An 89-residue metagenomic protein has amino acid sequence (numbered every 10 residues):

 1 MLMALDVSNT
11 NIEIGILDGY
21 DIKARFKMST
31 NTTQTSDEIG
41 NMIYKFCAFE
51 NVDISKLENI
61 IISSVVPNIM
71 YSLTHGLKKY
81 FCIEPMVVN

Functional and structural regions predicted by a protein language model:
M1-A4, R25-N89: Nucleotide/phosphate-binding catalytic cleft detector across ATP-hydrolyzing and phosphate-transferring enzymes
M1-K23: Gly/Thr-rich phosphate-binding beta-strand-loop-beta motif of the actin/hexokinase/Hsp70
